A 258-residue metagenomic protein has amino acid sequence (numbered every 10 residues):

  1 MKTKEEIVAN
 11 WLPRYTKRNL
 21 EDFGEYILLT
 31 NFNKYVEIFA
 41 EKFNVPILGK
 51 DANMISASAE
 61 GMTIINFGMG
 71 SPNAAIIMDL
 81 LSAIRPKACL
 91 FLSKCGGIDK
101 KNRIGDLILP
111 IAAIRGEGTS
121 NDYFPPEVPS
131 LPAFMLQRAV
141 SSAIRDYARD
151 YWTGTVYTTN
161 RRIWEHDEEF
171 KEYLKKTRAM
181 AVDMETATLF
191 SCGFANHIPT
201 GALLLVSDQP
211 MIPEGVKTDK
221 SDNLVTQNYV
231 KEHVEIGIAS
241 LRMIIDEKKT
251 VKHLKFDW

Functional and structural regions predicted by a protein language model:
M1-R138: Metabolite-binding pocket within alpha/beta catalytic cores that recognizes anionic/polar moieties
V45-D51, A148-G154, I244-W258: Flexible, glycine/charged-enriched surface loops at secondary-structure junctions
K87-A88, M180, P199: Short acidic/polar active-site loop segments enriched in Thr and Asp
E127-T177: Active-site rim beta-loop-alpha module in soluble metabolic enzymes
A139-Y147, C192, I236-E247: Generic non-transmembrane alpha-helical segments
A187-N223: Zn-dependent metallopeptidase/amidohydrolase metal-coordination segment
I212-W258: His/Asp/Glu-rich mid-to-C-terminal helical/loop segments that flank catalytic regions of hydrolases
